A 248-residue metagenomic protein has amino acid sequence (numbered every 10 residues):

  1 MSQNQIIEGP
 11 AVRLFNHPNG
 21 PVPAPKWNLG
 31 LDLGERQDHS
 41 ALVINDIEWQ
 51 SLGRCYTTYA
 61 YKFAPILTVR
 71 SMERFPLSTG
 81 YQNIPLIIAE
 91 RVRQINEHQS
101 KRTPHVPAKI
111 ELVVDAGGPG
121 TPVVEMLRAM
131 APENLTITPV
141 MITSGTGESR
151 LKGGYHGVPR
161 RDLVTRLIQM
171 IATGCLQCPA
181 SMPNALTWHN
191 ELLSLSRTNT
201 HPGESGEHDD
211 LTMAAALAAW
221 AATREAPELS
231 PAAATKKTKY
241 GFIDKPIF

Functional and structural regions predicted by a protein language model:
M1-M141, R161, T165, Q169 (+1 more regions): RNase H-like, metal-dependent nuclease domains and their acidic two-metal-ion catalytic environment used
E133-G157: RNase H-like polynucleotidyl transferase catalytic core
